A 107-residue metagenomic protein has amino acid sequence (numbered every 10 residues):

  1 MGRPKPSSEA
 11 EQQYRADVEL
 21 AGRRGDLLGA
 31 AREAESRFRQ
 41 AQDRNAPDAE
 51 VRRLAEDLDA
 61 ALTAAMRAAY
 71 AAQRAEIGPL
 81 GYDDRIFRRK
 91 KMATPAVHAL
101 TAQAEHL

Functional and structural regions predicted by a protein language model:
M1-K5: N-terminal acidic, proline/glycine-rich, low-complexity intrinsically disordered segments
S7-L28, Q40: Short, charge/polar-rich alpha-helical segments
R23-A34, L62: Short amphipathic alpha-helical heptad-repeat segments
E35-A46, A72: Secondary-structure edge/capping motif, primarily at the C-terminal ends of alpha-helices and the immediately following
D48-D59: Short, charged, amphipathic alpha-helical segments
D57-I77: Amphipathic alpha-helical coiled-coil segments
I77-L107: Amphipathic alpha-helical binding modules
